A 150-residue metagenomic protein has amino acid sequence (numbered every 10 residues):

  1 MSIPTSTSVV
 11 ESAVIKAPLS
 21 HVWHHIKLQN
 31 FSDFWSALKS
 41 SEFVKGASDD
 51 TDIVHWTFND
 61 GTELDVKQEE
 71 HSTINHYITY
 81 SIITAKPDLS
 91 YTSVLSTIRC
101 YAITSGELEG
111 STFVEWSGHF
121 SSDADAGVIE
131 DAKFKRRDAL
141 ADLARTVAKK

Functional and structural regions predicted by a protein language model:
M1-D49: Hydrophobic ligand-binding cavity/cleft-lining segments
M1-T7, D138-L140, R145-K150: Eukaryotic N-terminal low-complexity, Ser/Thr- and Lys/Arg-rich leader segments that predominantly function as
T5-T7, S48, D60, T92 (+1 more regions): Residue-level preference for beta-strand/loop junctions
S8-V10, T62-K67, S90-T97: Short, surface-exposed coil-to-beta transition loops
S12-K16, H55-T57, K67, R99: Generic structural detector for well-ordered beta-strands
K16-S20, E70-H76, C100-T112: A short, structured loop/turn motif at beta-sheet edges
N30-L89: Glycine-rich portal/gate segments that line the openings of hydrophobic small-molecule binding cavities
I83-D142: Beta-strand/loop substructures that line and gate deep hydrophobic ligand-binding cavities in soluble
